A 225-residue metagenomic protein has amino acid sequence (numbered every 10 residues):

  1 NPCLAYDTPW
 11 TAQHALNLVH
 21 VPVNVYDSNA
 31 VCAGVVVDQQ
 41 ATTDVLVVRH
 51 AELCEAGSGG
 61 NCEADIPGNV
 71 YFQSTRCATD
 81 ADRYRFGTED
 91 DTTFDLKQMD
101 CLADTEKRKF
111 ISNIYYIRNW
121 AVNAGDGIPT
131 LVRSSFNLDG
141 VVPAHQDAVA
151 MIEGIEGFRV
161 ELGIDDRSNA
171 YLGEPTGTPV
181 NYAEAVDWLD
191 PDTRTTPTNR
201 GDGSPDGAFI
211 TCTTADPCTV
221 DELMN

Functional and structural regions predicted by a protein language model:
N1-M224: N-terminal pilin/flagellin-like segments and related low-complexity appendage regions
